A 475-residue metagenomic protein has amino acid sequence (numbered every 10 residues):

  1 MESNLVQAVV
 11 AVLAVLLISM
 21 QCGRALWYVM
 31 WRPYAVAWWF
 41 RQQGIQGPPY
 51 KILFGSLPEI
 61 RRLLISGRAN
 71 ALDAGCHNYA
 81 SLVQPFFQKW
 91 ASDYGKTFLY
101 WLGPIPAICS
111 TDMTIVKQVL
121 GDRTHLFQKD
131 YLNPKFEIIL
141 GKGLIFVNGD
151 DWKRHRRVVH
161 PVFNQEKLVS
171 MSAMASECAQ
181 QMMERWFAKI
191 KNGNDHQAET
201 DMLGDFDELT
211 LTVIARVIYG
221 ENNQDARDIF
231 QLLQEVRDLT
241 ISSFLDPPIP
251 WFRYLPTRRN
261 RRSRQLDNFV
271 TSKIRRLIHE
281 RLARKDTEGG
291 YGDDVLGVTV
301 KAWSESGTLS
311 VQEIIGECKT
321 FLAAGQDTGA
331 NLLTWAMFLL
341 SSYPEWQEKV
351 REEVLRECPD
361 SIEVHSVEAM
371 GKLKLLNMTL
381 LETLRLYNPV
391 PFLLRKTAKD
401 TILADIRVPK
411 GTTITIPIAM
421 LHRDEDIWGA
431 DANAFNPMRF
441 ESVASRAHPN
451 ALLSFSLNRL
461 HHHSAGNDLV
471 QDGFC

Functional and structural regions predicted by a protein language model:
E2-K142, N148-R154, S176-Q181, K399 (+1 more regions): N-terminal membrane-proximal hinge/A-helix region immediately C-terminal to the signal-anchor transmembrane segment
A8, Y34, Q128-I139, V147 (+2 more regions): Cytochrome P450 heme-thiolate monooxygenase catalytic core
G55, F98-L102, P106-T111, G143-F146 (+9 more regions): Conserved, well-structured core segments
R61, A71-G95, S272, R276 (+2 more regions): Conserved cytochrome P450 K-helix E-x-x-R motif and the immediately C-terminal K′/meander segment
M113-T114, E166, A419: Alpha-helix/helix-capping structural signal
K319, A324, A404, S442-D472: Cytochrome P450 heme-thiolate "Cys pocket" and heme-binding signature region
T328-Q347, R351-E353, A465-C475: Cytochrome P450 catalytic-core helices
I416-S445: Conserved cytochrome P450 K-helix/beta-meander segment immediately N-terminal to the heme-binding cysteine loop
